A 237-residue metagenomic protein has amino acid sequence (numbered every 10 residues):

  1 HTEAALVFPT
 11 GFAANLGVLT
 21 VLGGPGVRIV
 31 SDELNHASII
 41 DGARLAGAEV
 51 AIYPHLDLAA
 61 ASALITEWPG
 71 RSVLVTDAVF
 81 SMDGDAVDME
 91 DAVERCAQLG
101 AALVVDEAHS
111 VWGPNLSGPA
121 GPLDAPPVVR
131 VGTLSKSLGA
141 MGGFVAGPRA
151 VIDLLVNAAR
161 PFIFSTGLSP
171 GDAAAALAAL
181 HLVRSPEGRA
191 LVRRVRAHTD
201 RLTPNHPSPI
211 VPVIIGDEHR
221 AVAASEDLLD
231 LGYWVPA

Functional and structural regions predicted by a protein language model:
H1-G17: Short loop-beta-helix segment that forms the pyridoxal 5′-phosphate
V18-A37, R196-H198: Conserved PLP-anchoring active-site segment centered on the Schiff-base-forming lysine
G23-G24, D32, P54-A59, R71-A78 (+5 more regions): Pyridoxal 5′-phosphate
A51-V105: Active-site phosphate-binding strand-loop segment of PLP-dependent enzymes
G100-A101, G118-L138, D153-N157: Conserved active-site segment immediately N-terminal to the catalytic lysine that forms the internal aldimine
S137-H206: PLP-dependent aminotransferase class I/II
L191-G232: Conserved PLP-binding catalytic core of the aspartate aminotransferase-like
